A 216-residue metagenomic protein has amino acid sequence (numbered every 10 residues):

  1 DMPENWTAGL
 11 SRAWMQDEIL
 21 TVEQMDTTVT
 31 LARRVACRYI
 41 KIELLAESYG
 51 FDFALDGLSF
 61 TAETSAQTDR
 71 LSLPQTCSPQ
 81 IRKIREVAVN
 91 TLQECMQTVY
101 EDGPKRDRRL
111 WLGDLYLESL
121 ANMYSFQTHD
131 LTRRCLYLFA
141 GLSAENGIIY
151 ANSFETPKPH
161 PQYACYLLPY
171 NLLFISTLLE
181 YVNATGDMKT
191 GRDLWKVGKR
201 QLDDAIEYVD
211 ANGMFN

Functional and structural regions predicted by a protein language model:
D1-D102, D114, D130-R133, N146 (+4 more regions): Extracellular/oxidizing-compartment recognition motifs
R33, I81, W111, T128 (+3 more regions): Active-site-proximal structural scaffolding
P74-T76, S125, K158-C165, V182-R192: The substrate-binding groove and active-site-proximal loops of carbohydrate-active enzymes, especially glycoside
I84-V87, T128-F139, M188-A205: Extended, well-ordered alpha-helical scaffold segments
Q93, A144, N183-G186, D203-D210: Sec-exported extracytoplasmic/periplasmic mature domains
R108-G113, G141-S153, Y163-L173, M214-N216: Aromatic-lined, polymer-binding surfaces characteristic of secreted/periplasmic polysaccharide-degrading enzymes
L117-T128, L173-T190: Well-ordered alpha-helical scaffold segments within catalytic/enzyme domains
A164, Y170-Y181, T190, L194 (+1 more regions): Extended, hydrophobic alpha-helical segments in both membrane/secreted and soluble proteins
